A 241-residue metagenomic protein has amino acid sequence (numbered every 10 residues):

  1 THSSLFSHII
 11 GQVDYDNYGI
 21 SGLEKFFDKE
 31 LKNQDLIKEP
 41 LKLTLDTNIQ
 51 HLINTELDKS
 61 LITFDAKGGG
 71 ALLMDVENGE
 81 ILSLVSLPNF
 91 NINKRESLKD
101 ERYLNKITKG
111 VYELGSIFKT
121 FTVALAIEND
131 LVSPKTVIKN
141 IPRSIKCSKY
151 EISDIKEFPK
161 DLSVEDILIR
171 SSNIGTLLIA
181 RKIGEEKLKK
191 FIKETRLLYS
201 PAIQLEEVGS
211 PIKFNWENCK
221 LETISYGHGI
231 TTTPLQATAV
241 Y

Functional and structural regions predicted by a protein language model:
T1-K38, L43: Small/polar-residue-rich segments within soluble enzyme cores
S3-H8, I37-L41, K67-G70, P134 (+3 more regions): Envelope-exposed proteins and targeting segments
V13-Y15, T47, N89: Non-catalytic surface loops within mature trypsin-like serine protease
Y15-F26, K67-V85, E185-L188: Carboxylate/His-rich catalytic cores and anion/metal-binding grooves
L31-G69, E77: Conserved, well-ordered alpha-helix/loop/beta-strand core segments that scaffold catalytic motifs
D75-S116, F121-Y241: Beta-lactam-recognizing serine transpeptidase/beta-lactamase-like catalytic domain environment
